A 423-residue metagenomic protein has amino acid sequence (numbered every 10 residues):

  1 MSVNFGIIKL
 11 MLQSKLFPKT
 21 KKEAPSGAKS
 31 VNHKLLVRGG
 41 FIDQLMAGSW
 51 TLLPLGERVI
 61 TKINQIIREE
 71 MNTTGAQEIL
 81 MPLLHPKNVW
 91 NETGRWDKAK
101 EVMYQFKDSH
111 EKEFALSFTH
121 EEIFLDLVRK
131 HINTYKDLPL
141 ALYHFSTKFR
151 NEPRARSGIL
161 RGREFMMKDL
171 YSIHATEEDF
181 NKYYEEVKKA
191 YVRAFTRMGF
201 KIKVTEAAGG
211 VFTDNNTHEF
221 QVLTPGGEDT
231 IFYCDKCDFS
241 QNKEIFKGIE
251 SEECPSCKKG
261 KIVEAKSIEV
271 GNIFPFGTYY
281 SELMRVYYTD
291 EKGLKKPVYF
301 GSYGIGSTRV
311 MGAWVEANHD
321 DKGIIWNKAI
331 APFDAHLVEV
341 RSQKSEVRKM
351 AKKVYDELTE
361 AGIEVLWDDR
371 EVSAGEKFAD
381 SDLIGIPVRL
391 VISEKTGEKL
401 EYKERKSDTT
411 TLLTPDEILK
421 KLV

Functional and structural regions predicted by a protein language model:
N4-V423: NTP/phosphate- and nucleic-acid-binding module
